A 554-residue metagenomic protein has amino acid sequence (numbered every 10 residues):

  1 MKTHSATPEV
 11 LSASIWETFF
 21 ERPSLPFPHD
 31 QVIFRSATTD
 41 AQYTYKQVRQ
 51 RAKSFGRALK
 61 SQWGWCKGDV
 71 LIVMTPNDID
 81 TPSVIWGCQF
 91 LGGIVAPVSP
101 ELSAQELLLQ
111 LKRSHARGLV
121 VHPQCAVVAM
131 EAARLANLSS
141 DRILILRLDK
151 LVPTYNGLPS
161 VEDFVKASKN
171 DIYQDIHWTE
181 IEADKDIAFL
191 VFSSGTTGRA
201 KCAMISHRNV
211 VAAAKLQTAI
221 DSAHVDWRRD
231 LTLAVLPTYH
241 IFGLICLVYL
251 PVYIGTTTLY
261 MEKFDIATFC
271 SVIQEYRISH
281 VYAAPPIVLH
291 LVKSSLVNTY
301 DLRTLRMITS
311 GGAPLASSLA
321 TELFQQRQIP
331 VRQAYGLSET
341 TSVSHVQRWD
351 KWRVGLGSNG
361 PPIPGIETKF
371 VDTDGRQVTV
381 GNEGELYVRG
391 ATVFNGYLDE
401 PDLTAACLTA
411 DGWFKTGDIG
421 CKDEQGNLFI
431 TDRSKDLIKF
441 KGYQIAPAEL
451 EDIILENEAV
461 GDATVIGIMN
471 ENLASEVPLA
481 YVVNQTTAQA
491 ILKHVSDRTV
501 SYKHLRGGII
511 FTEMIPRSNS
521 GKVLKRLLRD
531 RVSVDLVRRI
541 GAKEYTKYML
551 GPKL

Functional and structural regions predicted by a protein language model:
M1-K67, I85-W86, L91, D149-V152 (+5 more regions): N-lobe entry segment of adenylate-forming
H29-D30, K166-F192, G198-R199, H224-L231: Conserved pre-ATP/AMP-binding loop-to-beta segment of ANL
T38-Q42, A58-Q105, V235, Q444: Conserved AMP-binding/adenylate-forming
Q42-K46, T179-E180, A188-K215: Conserved AMP-binding A3 loop
T81, L102, L109, L119-V121 (+5 more regions): AMP-binding/adenylate-forming catalytic core of the ANL superfamily
V211-L231, Y239-H280, H290-S294: Conserved AMP-binding/adenylation subdomain of ANL enzymes
I278-A283, S294-V354, E367: Gly/Ser/Thr-rich phosphate-binding loop
I438, T464-N470, L479-V483, I491-L554: Conserved C-terminal "lid"/linker of ANL adenylate-forming enzymes
